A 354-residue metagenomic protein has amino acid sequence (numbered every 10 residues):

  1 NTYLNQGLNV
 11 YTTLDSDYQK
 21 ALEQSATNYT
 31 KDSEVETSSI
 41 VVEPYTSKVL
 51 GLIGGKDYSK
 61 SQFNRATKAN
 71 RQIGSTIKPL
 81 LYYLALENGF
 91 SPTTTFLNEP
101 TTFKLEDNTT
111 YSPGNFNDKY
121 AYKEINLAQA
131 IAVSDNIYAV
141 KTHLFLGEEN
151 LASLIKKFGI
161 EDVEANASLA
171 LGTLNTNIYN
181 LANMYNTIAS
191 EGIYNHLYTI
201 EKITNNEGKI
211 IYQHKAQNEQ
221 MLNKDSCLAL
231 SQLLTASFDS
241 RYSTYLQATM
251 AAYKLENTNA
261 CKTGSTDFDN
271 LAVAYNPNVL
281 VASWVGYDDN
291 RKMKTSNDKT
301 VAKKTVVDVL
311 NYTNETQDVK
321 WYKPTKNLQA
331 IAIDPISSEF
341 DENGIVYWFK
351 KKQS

Functional and structural regions predicted by a protein language model:
N1-T13, K20, Q24, K156-K157 (+3 more regions): Non-catalytic, structured segments within soluble enzyme domains
L4, S16, K20, D57 (+14 more regions): Conserved structured core elements
G7-T13, F63-R71, P113-D118, N126 (+4 more regions): Second-shell loop/turn segments in exported
T12-D32, I40, L52, S59-Q62 (+2 more regions): A penicillin-recognizing enzyme superfamily signal
L22, S47, N70-N98, A130 (+4 more regions): Active-site SXXK
E43-L50, F158: Short, glycine-anchored, charge-dense loop/turn motifs used at functional sites
F90-L151, N166, Y194, N206-A236: Conserved catalytic neighborhood of penicillin-recognizing serine enzymes
T110-N115, G147-Y185, G192, T199: Mid-domain, small-residue-enriched loop/turn segments at the edges of structured enzyme/sensor domains
